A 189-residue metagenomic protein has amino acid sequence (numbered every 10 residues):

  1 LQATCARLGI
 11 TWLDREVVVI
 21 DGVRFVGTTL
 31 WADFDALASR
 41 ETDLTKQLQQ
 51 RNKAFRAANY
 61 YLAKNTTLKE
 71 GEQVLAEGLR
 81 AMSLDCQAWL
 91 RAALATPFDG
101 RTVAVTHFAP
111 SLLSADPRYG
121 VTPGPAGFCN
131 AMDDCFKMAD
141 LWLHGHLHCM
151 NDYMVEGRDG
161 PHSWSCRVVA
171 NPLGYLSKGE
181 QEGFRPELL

Functional and structural regions predicted by a protein language model:
L1-R15: Glycine/small-residue-rich loop that forms an oxyanion/phosphate-binding "nest" at active or ligand-binding sites
G9-T11, R24, L141, R167: Conserved beta-strand segments of alpha/beta enzyme cores
W12, V105-T106, H144: Short beta-strand scaffold positions
V17-G27, R101, M154-R167: Beta-strand-turn-beta hairpins that frame and shape the catalytic cleft of phosphate-ester-processing enzymes
V17-V18, L30-W31, A109, L143-M150 (+1 more regions): Catalytic metal-binding/acid-base residues of hydrolase active sites
R24-L30, G183-P186: Short, surface-exposed amphipathic charged segments that create phosphate/polyanion-binding patches used for binding
V26-V103, F108-Y119: Active-site-proximal loop/helix segment associated with metal-binding centers of metalloenzymes
D116, T122-D140, L147-L189: Binuclear metal-dependent phosphoesterase catalytic core
